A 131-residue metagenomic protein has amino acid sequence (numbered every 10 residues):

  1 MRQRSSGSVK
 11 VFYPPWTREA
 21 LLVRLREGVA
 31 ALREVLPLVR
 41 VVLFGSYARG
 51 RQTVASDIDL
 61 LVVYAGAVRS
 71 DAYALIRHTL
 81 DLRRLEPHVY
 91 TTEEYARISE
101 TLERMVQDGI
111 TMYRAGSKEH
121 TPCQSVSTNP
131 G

Functional and structural regions predicted by a protein language model:
M1-R40, R49-A55, Y64-G131: Catalytic core of pol beta-like nucleotidyltransferases
F44-S46: Glycine-rich beta-strand-to-loop/alpha-helix junction loops that act as flexible
I58-L60: Structural signature of the urease/amidohydrolase superfamily beta/alpha-barrel
